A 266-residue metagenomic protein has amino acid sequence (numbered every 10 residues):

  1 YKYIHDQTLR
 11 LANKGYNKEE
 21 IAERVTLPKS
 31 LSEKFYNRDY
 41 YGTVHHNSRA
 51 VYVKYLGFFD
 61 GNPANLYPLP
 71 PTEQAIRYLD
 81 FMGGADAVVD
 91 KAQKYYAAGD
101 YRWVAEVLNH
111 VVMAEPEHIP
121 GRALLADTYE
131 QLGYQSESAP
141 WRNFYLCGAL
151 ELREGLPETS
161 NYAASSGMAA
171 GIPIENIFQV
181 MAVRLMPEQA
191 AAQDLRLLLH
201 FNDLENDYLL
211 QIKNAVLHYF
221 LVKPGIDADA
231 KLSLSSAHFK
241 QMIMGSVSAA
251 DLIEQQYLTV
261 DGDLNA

Functional and structural regions predicted by a protein language model:
Y1-P173: Accessory terminal helices/loops
K91, D100-E106, M113, E117 (+1 more regions): Feature captures hydrophobic
